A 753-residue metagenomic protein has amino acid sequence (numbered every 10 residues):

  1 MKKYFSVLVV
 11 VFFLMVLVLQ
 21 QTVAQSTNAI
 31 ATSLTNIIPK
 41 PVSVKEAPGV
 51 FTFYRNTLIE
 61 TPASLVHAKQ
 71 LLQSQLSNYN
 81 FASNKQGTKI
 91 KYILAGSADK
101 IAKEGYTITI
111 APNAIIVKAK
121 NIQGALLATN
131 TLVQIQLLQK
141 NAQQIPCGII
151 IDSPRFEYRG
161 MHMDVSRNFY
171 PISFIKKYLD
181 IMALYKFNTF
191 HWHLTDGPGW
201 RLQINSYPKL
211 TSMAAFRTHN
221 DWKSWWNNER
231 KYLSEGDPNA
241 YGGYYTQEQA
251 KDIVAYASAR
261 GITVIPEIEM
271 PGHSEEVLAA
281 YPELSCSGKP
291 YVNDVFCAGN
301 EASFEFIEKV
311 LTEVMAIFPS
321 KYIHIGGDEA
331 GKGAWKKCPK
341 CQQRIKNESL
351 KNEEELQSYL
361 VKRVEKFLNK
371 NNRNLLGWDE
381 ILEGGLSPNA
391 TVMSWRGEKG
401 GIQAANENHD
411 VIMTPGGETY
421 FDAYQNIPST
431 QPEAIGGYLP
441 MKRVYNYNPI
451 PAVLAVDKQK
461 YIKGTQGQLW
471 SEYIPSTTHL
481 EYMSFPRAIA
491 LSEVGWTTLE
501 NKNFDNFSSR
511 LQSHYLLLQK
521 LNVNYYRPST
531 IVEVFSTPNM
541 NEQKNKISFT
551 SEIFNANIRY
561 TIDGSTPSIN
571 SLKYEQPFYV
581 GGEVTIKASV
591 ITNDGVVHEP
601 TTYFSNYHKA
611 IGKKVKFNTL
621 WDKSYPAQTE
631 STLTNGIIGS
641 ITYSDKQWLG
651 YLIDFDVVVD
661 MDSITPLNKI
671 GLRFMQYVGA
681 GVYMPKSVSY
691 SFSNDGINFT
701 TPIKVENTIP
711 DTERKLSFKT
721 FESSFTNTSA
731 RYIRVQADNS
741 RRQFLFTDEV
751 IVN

Functional and structural regions predicted by a protein language model:
M1-A31: Bacterial Sec-dependent N-terminal signal peptides
T22-R159, L375-W378, L382, L386 (+4 more regions): Acidic, contiguous N-terminal accessory segments
A24, T498, K502-V659, M675 (+1 more regions): Short, compositionally stereotyped local motifs that mark structural "simplifiers"
D99-F304, V310-Y322, R363, F367 (+1 more regions): Feature activates predominantly on carbohydrate-active enzymes
N121, V590-D594, N739-R741: Surface-exposed loop/turn motifs at beta-strand-loop junctions within extracellular Ig-like and Fibronectin type III
V277, E283-P388, W395-Q403: Active-site neighborhood of glycoside hydrolase catalytic domains
L375-E380, G385-A390, R396-K546: Flexible, acidic glycine-rich loops studded with aromatic residues
I641-I703, S717-N753: Aromatic, loop-rich ligand-recognition surfaces of beta-strand-rich domains
